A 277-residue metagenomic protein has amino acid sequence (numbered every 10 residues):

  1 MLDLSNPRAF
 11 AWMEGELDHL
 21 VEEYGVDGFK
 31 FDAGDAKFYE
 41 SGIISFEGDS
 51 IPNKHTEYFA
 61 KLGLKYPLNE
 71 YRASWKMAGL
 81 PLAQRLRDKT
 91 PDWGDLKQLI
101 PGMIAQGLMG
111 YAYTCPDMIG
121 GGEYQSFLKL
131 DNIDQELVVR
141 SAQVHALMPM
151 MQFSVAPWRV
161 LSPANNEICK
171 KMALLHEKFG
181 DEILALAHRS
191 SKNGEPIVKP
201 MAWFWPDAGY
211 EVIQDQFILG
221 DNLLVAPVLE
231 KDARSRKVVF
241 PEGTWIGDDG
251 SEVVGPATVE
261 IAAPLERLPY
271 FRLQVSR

Functional and structural regions predicted by a protein language model:
M1-C169, F204-W205, G220: Aromatic- and carboxylate-enriched substrate-binding clefts and catalytic-loop regions of carbohydrate-active enzymes
K61-L62, V144-R277: Carbohydrate-binding surfaces of carbohydrate-active enzymes
